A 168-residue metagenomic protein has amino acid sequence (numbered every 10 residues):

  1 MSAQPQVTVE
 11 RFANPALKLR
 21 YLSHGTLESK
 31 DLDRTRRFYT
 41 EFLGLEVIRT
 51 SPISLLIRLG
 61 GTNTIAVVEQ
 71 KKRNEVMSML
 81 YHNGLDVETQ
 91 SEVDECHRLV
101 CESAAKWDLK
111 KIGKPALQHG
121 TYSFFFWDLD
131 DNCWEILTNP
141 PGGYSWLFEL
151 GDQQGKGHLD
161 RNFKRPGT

Functional and structural regions predicted by a protein language model:
S2-D33, N83, G143-T168: N-terminal beta-strand motif that seeds the catalytic metal site of vicinal oxygen chelate
S2-Q4, V9-R11, E46-Y81, V87 (+2 more regions): Conserved short beta-strand elements that form part of the metal-binding/catalytic scaffold of enzyme active sites
K18-Y21, V76-L80, Q118: Short glycine-enriched loop/turn motifs at secondary-structure junctions
D31-L32, G84-C133, D160-G167: Vicinal oxygen chelate
T35-T40, D131: Conserved active-site tyrosine of GNAT-family acetyltransferases
Y39, H97, F148: Short, flexible helix/strand-to-coil boundary loops that buttress conserved ligand/catalytic motifs in alpha/beta
F42-I48, A105-K106: Conserved acetyl-CoA-binding loop of GNAT-fold acetyltransferases
